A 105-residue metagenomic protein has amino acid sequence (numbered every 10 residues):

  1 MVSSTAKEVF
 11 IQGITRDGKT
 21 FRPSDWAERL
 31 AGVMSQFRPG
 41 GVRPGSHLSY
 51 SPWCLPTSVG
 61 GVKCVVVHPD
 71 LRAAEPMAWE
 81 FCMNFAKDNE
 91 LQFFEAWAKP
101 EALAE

Functional and structural regions predicted by a protein language model:
M1, P52-C54, W79-E80: Intrinsically disordered, low-complexity boundary segments flanking structured domains
M1-V33: N-terminal, charge-rich interaction modules
V2, D25-A27, V42, S46 (+2 more regions): Generic preference for flexible, low-structure residues
S4, T20, P44-H47, A73 (+1 more regions): Generic detection of intrinsically disordered/low-complexity segments and helix-coil linkers/edges
E28, Q36-A73: Short, intrinsically disordered low-complexity segments
L30-R38, F85-N89: Hydrophobic, Leu/Ile/Phe/Ala-enriched alpha-helical segments that form helix-helix packing faces
G60-A104: Short, compact, well-ordered microdomains
